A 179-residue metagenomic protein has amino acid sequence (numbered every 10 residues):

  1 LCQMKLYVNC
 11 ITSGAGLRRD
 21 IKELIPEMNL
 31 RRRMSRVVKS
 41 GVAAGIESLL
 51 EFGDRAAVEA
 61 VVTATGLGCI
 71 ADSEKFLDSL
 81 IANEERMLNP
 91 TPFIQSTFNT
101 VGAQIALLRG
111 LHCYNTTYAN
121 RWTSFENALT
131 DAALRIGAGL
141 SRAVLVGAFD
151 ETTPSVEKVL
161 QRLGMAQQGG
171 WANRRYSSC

Functional and structural regions predicted by a protein language model:
L1-A119, T123-E126, L134-S141, G147-C179: Conserved "HGTGT" condensation-loop signature of ketosynthase/thiolase-family condensing enzymes that catalyze
L129: Short-chain dehydrogenase/reductase
